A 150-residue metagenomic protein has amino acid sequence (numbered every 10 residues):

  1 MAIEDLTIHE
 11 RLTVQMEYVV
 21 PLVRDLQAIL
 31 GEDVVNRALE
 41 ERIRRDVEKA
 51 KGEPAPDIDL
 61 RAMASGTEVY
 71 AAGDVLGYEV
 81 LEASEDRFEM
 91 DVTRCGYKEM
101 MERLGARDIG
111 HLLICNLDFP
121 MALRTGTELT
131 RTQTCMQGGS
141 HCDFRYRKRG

Functional and structural regions predicted by a protein language model:
M1-F88, G96-L117, E128-H141, K148-G150: N-terminal accessory segment detector
